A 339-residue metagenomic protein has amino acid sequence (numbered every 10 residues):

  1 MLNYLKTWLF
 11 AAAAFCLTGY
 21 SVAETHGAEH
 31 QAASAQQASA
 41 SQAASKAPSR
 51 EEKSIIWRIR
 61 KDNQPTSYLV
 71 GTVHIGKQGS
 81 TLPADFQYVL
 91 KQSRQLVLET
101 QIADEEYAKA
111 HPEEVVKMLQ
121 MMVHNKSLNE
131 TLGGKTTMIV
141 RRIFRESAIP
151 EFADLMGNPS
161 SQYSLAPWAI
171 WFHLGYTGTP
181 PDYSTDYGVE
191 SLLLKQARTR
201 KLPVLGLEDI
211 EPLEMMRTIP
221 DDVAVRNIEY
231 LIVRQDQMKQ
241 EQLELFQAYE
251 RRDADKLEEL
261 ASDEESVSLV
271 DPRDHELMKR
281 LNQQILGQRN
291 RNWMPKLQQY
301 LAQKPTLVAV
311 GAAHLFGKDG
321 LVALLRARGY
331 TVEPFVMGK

Functional and structural regions predicted by a protein language model:
M1-L9: Bacterial N-terminal signal peptides that target proteins for export
W8-G19: Bacterial N-terminal signal peptides
A13, G79, K318: Active-site-proximal flexible loops/turns
E24-P65: N- or domain-start disorder-to-order transition segments that initiate the globular core
S49, G79, D186, L286-N290: A conditional alpha-helix N-cap/helix-loop micro-motif detector
E51-K53, S191, R291: Residues that act as N-cap/strand-start positions at coil-to-secondary-structure junctions
I55-L281: Structured, acidic catalytic/metal-binding patches in enzyme active sites
P272-K339: A cross-kingdom marker for long, charged
